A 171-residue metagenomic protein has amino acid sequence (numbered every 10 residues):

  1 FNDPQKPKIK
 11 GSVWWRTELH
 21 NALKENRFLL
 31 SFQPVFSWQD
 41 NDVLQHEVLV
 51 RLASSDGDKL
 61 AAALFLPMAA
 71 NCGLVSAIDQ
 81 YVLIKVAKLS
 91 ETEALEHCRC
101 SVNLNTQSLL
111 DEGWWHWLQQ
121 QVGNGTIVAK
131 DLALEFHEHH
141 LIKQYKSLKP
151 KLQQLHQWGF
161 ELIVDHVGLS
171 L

Functional and structural regions predicted by a protein language model:
N2-M68, N103, V164: Active-site core of bacterial EAL-family cyclic-dinucleotide phosphodiesterase domains
G11, L44, A61, G113-W115 (+1 more regions): Residues at alpha-helix caps and immediate loop-helix transition turns in enzyme cores, especially N- and C-cap
S12-W15, D79, W114, L118 (+2 more regions): The cytosolic transmitter module of two-component sensor histidine kinases
E18, V48, M68-A69, V82-L89 (+2 more regions): Structural preference for long, well-ordered alpha-helical segments in enzyme cores
P34-F36, S54, T106-L110, E138-H140 (+1 more regions): Active-site-proximal loop/turn and secondary-structure-junction residues that shape catalytic pockets, frequently
D56, Y81-L104, Q120-D131, W158: Helix C-cap/alpha-to-beta connector motif
G73-L74: Catalytic-site/binding-pocket detector for metal-dependent nucleotidyl cyclases and the c-di-GMP signaling machinery
Q121-L171: The catalytic core of metal-dependent phosphodiesterases that act on cyclic dinucleotides
